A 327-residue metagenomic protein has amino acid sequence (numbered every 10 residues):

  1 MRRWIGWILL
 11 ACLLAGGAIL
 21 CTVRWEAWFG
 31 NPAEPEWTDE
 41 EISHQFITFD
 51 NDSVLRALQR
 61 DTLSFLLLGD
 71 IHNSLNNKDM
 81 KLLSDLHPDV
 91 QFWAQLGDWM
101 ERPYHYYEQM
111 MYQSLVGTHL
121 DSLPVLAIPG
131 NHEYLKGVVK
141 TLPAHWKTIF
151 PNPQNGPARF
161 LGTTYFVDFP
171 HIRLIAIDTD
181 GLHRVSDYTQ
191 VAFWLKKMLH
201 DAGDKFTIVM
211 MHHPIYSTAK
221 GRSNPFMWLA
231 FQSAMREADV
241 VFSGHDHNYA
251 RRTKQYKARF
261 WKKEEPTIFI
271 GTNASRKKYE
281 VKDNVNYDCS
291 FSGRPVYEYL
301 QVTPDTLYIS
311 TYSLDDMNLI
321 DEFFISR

Functional and structural regions predicted by a protein language model:
M1-H72, N77, K81-Q91, G117-V125 (+4 more regions): Acidic, histidine-bearing metal-coordination/catalytic regions of metal-dependent phosphoesterases
W37-D50, A57, H105-G203, M227-A230 (+3 more regions): Extended active-site neighborhood of metal-dependent phosphoesterases/phosphodiesterases
F65-L67, A94-L96, L174-A176, I208-M210 (+1 more regions): Structural motif
L68-H72, W99-H105, D178-D187, A219-R222: The substrate-binding groove and active-site-proximal loops of carbohydrate-active enzymes, especially glycoside
D70, G97-D98, G130-N131, I177 (+2 more regions): Active-site glycine-centered loops adjacent to acidic/histidine catalytic or metal-binding residues that shape
D85-P103: Active-site metal-binding motif and surrounding structural segment of the metallo-beta-lactamase
L96-W99, L199, M210-H213, A234: Conserved beta-strand->loop/alpha-helix structural units within folded catalytic cores of enzymes with alpha/beta
A202-A219: Short acidic, glycine-rich surface-loop motifs adjacent to enzyme active sites
